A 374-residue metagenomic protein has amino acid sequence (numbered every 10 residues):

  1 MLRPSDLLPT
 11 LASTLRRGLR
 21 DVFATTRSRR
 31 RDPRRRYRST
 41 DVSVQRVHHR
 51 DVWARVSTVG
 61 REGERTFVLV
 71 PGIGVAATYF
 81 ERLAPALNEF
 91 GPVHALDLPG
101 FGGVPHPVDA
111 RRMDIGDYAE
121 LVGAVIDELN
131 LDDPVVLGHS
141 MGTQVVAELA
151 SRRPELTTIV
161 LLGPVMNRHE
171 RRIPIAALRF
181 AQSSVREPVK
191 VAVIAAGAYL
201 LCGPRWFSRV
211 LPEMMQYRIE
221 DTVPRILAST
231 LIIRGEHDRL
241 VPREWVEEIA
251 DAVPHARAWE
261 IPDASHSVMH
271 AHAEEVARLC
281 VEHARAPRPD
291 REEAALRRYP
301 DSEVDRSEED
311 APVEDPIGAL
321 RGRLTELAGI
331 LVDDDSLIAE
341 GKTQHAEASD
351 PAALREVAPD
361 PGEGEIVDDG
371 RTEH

Functional and structural regions predicted by a protein language model:
M1-F67, F90-G91, D132, T157 (+2 more regions): Alpha/beta-hydrolase fold catalytic core
H49-S57, H94-L137, R278-V281: Active-site loop/oxyanion-hole signature of alpha/beta-hydrolase fold enzymes
R55-P105: Conserved HGGG/HGGXW glycine-rich cap/lid loop of the alpha/beta-hydrolase fold
Q144-E187, R297-Y299: Flexible "cap/lid" loop of the alpha/beta hydrolase fold
V193-D221: Hydrophobic, aromatic-rich cap/lid helix
R225-I226, I232-R234, D238: Short beta-strand/loop motif that positions the catalytic acidic residue of the alpha/beta-hydrolase fold
E236-V241, S267: Acidic catalytic loop of the alpha/beta-hydrolase fold
A264-A277: Catalytic histidine-centered segment of alpha/beta-hydrolase-like enzymes
